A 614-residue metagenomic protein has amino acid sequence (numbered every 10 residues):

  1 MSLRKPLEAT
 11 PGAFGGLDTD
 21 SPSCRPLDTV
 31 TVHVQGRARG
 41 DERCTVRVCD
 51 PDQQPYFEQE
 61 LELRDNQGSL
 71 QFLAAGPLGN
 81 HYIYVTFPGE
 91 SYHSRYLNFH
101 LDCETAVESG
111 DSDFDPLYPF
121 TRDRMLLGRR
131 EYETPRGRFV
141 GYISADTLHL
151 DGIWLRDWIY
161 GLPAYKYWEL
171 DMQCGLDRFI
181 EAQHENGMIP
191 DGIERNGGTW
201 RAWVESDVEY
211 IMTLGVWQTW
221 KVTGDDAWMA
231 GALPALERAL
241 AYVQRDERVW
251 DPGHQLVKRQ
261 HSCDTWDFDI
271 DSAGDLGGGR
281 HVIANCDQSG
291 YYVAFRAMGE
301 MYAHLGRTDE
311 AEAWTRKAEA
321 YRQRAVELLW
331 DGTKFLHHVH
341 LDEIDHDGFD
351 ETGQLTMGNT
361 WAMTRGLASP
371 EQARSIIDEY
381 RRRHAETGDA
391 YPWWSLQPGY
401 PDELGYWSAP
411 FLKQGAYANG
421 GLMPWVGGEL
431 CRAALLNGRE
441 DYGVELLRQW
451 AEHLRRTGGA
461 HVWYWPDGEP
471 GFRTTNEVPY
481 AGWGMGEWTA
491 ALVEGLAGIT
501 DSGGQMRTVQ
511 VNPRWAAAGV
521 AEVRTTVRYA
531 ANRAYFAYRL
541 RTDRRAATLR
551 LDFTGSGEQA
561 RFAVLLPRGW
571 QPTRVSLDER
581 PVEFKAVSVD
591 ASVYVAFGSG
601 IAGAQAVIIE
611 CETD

Functional and structural regions predicted by a protein language model:
M1-P26: Short, compositionally biased P/S/T/A/G/V-rich stretches that sit at domain boundaries
K5-E8, P51-Q53, E90-I153, Q173-C174 (+2 more regions): Low-complexity, Ser/Thr/Pro/Gly-enriched N-terminal "stalk/linker" regions
V34, A416, E429-D614: Non-catalytic C-terminal accessory modules of carbohydrate-active enzymes
P51-S109, I601-G603: Extended acidic/polar, glycine-enriched regions that form or flank non-catalytic beta-rich accessory modules
D113-T121, W168-E181, D226-D246, G290 (+6 more regions): Extended, well-ordered alpha-helical scaffold segments
R136-I153, D191-I211, P252-V282, G332-G358 (+2 more regions): Carbohydrate-binding/catalytic loop surfaces
D151-R259, A284-Y292, T352, T356 (+3 more regions): Aromatic-rich carbohydrate-recognition surfaces in CAZymes
R248-V257, I283-A284, G290-Y406, L447-R448 (+2 more regions): Catalytic cores of carbohydrate-active enzymes
